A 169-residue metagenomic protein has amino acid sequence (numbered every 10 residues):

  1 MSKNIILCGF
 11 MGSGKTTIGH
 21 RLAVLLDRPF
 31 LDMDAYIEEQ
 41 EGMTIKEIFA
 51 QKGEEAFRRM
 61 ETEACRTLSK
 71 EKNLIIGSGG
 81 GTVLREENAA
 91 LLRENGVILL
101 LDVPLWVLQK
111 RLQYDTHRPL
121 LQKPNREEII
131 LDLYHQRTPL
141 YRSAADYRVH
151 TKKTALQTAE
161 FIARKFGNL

Functional and structural regions predicted by a protein language model:
L7: Hydrophobic anchor at the beta1->P-loop junction of P-loop NTPases
F10: P-loop (Walker A) phosphate-binding loop of NTP-binding proteins
S13: ATP-binding Walker
T16: Walker A/P-loop
R21, L25, E71, H135-L169: NTP-dependent small-molecule kinase module
V24-A35: Post-Walker A helix-loop "phosphate-sensing" segment adjacent to the P-loop in P-loop NTPases
M33-T82, E86-R93, R118-P119, L131 (+2 more regions): ATP-dependent small-molecule kinase phosphotransfer cores that center on conserved nucleotide phosphate-binding segments
E94-T138: A glycine- and Lys/Arg-enriched "phosphate-lid" helix/loop adjacent to the NTP-binding pocket of small-molecule kinases
